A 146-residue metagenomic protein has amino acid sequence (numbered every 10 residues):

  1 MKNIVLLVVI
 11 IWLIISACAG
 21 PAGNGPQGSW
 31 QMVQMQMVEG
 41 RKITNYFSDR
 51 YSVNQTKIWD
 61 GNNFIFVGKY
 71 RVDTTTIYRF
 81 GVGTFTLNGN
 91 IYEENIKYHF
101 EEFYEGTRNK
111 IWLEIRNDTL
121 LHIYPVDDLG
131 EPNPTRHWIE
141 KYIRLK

Functional and structural regions predicted by a protein language model:
I4-I15: Sec-dependent N-terminal signal peptides
C18-F80, E93-K146: Lipid interaction determinants
T84-T86: Beta-propeller blade signature
